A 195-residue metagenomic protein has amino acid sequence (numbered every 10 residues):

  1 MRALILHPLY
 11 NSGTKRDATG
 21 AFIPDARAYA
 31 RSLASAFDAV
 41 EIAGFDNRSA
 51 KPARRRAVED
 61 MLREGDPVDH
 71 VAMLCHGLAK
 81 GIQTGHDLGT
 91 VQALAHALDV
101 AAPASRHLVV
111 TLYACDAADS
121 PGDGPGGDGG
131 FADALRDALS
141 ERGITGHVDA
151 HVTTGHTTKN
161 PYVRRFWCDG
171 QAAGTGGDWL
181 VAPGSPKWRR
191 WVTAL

Functional and structural regions predicted by a protein language model:
M1-L4: Extreme N-terminal starter segment of soluble prokaryotic enzymes
H7-P121: Catalytic-core segments of thiol-dependent peptidases
V109-L195: Active-site-proximal C-terminal subdomain of hydrolase catalytic domains
